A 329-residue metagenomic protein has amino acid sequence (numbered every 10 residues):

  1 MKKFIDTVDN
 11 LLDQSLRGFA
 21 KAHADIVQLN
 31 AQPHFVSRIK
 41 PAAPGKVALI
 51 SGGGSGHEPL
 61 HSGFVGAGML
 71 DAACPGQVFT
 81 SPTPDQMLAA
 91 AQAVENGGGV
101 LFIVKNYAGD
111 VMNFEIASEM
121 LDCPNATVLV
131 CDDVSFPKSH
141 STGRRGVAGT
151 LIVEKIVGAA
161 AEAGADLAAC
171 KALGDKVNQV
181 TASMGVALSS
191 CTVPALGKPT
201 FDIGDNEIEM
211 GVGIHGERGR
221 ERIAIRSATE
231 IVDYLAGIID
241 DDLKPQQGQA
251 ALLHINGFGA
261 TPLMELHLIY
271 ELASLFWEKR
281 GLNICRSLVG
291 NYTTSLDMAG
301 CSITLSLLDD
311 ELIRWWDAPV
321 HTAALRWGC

Functional and structural regions predicted by a protein language model:
M1-L49, D310-C329: N-terminal amphipathic/basic leader segments beginning at the initiator methionine
P44-G52, H61-C74, S135-F136, I208-A224: Gly-rich Lys/Arg/Thr-decorated short loops/hinges at beta-loop-alpha junctions or inter-strand turns that position
H57, F64-G66, L70-N96, D240: Glycine-rich oxoanion-binding loops at beta->alpha junctions
A73-V78, L121-G143, K279-I284: Short, acidic/small-residue loops that bind anionic groups at enzyme active sites
V111-P124, V130, E265-E271: Short Gly/Thr/Asp-enriched flexible loops that form oxyanion-binding sites at enzyme active sites
V128-V180: Short alpha-helices
A163-L268: Mixed-charge interfacial surface used for oligomerization/domain docking and macromolecular partner engagement
I238-C329: C-terminal non-catalytic interaction/assembly regions of soluble proteins
